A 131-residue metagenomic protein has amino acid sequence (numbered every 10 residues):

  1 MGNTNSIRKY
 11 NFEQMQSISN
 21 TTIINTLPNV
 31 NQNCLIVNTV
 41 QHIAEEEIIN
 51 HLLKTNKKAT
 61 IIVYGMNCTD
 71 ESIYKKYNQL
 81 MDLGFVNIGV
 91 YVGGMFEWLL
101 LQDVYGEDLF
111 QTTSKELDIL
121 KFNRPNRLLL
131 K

Functional and structural regions predicted by a protein language model:
G2-E13, S17-T22, T26-I62, N67-K131: Rhodanese-like catalytic fold shared by cysteine-dependent sulfurtransferases and DSP/PTP-type phosphatases
